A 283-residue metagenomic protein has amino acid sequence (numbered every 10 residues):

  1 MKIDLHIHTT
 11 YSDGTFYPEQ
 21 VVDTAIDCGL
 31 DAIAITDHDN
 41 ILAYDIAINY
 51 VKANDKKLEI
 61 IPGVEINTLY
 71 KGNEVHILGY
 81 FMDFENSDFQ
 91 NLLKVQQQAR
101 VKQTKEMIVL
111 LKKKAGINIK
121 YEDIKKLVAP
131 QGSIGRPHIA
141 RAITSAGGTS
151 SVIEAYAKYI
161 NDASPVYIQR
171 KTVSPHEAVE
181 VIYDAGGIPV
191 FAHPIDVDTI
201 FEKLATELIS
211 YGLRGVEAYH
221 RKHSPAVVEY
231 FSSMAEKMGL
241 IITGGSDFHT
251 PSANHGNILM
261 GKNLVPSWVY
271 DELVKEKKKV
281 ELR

Functional and structural regions predicted by a protein language model:
M1-E74, K158-Y167, V173-K237, I241-A253 (+1 more regions): An N-terminally biased module of ancient metal coordination in phosphate/nucleic-acid-related enzymes
Y50-K203, L264-V280: Extended substrate/RNA-proximal surfaces in nucleic-acid metabolism proteins
D88, M234, F248-P266: Ligand-binding grooves and catalytic loops that recognize ribose/phosphate and carbohydrate rings, and esterified lipid
R283: Flexible C-terminal active-site loop/helix
